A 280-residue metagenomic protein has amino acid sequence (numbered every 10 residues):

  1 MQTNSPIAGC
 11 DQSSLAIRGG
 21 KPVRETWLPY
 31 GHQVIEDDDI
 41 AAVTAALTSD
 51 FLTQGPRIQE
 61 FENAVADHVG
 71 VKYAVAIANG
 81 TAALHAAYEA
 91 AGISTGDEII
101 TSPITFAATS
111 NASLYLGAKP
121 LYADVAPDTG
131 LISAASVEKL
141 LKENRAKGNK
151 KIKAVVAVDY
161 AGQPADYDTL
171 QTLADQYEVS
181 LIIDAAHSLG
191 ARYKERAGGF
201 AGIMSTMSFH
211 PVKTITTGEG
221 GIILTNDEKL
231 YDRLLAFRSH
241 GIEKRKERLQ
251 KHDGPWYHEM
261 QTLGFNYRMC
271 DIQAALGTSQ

Functional and structural regions predicted by a protein language model:
M1-L52, P56, E259-Q261: N-terminal "arm"/small-domain region of PLP-dependent enzymes with the aminotransferase-like
F51-E98, A112-L114, Y122-D124, A146-K147 (+1 more regions): Phosphate-binding glycine-rich loop
V75, I100, L121, S180-I182 (+1 more regions): Structural detector of well-ordered beta-strand residues that form the stable sheet scaffold of enzyme domains
T105-S110: Conserved coil-to-alpha-helix start sites within the AMP-binding
N111-S113, L173, I272: Hydrophobic/aromatic ligand-binding patch that stacks against planar heteroaromatic rings of cofactors or nucleotides
G117: Structured binding elements
D128-T217, I222-L230: Active-site phosphate-binding strand-loop segment of PLP-dependent enzymes
S188-K194, A201-Q280: Active-site region of PLP-dependent enzymes
